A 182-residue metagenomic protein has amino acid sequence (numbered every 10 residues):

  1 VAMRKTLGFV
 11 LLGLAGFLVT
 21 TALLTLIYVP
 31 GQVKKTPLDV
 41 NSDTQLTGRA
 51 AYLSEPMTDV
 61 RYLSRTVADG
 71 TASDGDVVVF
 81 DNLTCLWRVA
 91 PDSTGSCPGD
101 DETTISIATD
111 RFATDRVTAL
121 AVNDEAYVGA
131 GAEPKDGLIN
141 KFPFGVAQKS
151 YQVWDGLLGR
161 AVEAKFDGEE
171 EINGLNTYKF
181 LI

Functional and structural regions predicted by a protein language model:
A2-K149: Extracellular or lumenal secretory-pathway regions
V122-I182: Extended beta-strand-rich segments in extracellular/periplasmic secretory proteins, especially within noncatalytic
